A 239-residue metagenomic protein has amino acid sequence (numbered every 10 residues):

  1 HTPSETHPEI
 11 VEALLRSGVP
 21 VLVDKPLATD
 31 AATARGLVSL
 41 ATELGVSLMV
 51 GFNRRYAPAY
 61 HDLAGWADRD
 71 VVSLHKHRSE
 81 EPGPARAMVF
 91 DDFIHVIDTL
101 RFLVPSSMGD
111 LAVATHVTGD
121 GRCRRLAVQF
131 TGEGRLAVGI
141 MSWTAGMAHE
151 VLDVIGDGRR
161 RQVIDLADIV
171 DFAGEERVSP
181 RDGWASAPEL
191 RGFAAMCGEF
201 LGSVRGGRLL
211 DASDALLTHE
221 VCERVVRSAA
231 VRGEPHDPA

Functional and structural regions predicted by a protein language model:
H1-L22, P26-V38: Beta-loop-alpha module in the N-terminal Rossmann-like domain of NAD(P)-dependent dehydrogenases, especially those
H1-T6, I10-L14, D92, V96-T99 (+6 more regions): Structured catalytic cores of enzymes that bind and process phosphorylated ligands/cofactors
E5, A28-E81: A contiguous active-site-proximal alpha/beta segment in oxidoreductase catalytic domains
H7, V11, A34, A59-Y60 (+3 more regions): A general structural signal for well-ordered alpha-helical segments in protein cores
S17-V19, L44-S47, G134: A short helix->loop->beta-strand "cap" motif at the edges of active sites that frequently abuts
V46, E199-A239: C-terminal helix-rich "cap/oligomerization" subdomain common to oxidoreductases
E80-H149: Rossmann-like dinucleotide-binding domain that binds NAD(P)(H)
R135-G198, R208-D211: NAD(P)-dinucleotide binding in Rossmann-like oxidoreductases
